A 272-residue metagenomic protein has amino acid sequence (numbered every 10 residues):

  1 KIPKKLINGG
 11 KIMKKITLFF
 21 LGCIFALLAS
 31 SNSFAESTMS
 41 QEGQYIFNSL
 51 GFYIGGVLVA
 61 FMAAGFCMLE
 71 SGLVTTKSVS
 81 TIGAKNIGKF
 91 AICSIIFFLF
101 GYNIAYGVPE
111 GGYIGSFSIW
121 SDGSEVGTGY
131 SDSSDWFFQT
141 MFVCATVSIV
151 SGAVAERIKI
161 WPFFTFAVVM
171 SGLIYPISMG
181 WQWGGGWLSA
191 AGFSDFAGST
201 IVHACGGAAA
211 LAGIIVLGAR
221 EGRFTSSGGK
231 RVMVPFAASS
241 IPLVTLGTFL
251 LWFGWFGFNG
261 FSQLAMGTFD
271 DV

Functional and structural regions predicted by a protein language model:
K1-I12: Short, Lys/Arg-enriched N-terminal segments with co-localized hydrophobic residues within the first ~10-30 amino acids
K14-V272: Hydrophobic alpha-helical transmembrane bundles of multi-pass membrane proteins
